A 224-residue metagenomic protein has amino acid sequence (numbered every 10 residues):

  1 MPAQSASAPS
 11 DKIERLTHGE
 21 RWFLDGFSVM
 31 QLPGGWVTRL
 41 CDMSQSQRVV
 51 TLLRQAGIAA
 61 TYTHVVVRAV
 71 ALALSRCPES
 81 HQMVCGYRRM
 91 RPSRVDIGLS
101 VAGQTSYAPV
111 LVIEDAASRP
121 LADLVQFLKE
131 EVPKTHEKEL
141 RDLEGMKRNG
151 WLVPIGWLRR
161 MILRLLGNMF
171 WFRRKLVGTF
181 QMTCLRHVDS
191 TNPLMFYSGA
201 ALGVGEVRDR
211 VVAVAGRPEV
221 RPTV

Functional and structural regions predicted by a protein language model:
M1-V224: C-terminal catalytic/motor cores of large multi-domain enzyme assemblies
